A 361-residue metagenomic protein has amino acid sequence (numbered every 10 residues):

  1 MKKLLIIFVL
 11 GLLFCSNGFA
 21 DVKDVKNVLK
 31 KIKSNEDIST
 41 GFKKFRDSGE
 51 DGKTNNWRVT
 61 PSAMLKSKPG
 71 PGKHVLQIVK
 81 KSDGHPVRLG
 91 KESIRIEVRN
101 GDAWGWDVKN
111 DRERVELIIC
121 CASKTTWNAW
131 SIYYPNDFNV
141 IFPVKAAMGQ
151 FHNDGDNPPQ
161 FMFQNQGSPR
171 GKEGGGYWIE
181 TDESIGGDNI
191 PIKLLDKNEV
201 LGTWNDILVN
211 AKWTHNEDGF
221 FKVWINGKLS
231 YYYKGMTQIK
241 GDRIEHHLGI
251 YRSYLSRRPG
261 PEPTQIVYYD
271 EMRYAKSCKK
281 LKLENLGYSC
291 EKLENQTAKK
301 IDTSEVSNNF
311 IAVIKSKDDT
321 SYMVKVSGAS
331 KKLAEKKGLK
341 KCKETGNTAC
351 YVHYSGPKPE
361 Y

Functional and structural regions predicted by a protein language model:
M1-L4: Positively charged n-region of N-terminal signal peptides that target proteins for export
I7-L13: Bacterial N-terminal signal peptides
V9, D196, P261, M323 (+1 more regions): Generic anion/oxyanion-binding catalytic loop in active/binding sites
V9, E284-Y288, H353-Y354: Short, flexible loop/turn segments with low-complexity composition
L10, P191-T203, S330-K343: A signal for specific C-terminal beta-sheet/loop modules enriched in small/flexible residues with GP/PG/PP motifs
S16-A20: Sec/Tat signal peptide C-region and signal peptidase I cleavage site
D21-A298: Low-complexity, Ser/Thr/Pro/Gly-rich disordered linker/stalk regions
T297-Y361: Secreted/extracellular ectodomain signature
